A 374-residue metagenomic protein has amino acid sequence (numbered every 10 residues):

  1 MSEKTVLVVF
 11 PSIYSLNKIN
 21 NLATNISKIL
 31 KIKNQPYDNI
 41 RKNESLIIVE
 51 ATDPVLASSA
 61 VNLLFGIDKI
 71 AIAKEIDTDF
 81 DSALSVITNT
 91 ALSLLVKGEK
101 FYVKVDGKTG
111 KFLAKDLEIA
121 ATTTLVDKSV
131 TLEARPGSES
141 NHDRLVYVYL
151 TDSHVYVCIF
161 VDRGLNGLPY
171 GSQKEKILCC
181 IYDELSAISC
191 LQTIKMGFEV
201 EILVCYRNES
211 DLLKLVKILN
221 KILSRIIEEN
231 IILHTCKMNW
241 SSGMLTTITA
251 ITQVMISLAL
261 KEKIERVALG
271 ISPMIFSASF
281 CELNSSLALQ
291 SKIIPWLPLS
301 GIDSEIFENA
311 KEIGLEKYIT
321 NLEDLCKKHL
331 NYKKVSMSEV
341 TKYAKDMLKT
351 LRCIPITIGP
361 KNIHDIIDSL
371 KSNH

Functional and structural regions predicted by a protein language model:
M1-I231, D368-H374: RNA-binding accessory domains that recognize and position tRNA/RNA substrates
L125, E133, V161-K174, N239-T350 (+2 more regions): Active-site adenylate/phosphate-handling loop in enzymes that bind or generate adenylated species
S153, P360-K361: Intrinsic-disorder/low-complexity loop/linker signature
V200, L233, I293-P295: Hydrophobic beta-strand scaffold residues
N230-W240: Conserved nucleotide-sugar phosphate-binding/catalytic loop shared by glycosyltransferases and other
